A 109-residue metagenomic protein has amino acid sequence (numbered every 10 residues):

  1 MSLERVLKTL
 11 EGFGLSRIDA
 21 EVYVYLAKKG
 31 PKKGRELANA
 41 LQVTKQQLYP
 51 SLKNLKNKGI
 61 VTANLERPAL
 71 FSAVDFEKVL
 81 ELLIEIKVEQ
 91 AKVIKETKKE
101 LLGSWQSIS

Functional and structural regions predicted by a protein language model:
R5-D19, K33, T62-I86: Short, cationic-aromatic polyanion-contact patches
A20, K45-Q46: Key DNA-contact positions within bacterial/archaeal DNA-binding proteins
E21-Y25: Pre-recognition alpha-helix immediately N-terminal to the DNA-recognition helix within helix-turn-helix or winged-helix
A27-K33: Short capping segments at the starts of secondary-structure elements
E36-L41: A short acidic, leucine-rich amphipathic alpha-helix
S51: Residues within the DNA-recognition helix of helix-turn-helix
N54-N57: Alpha-helical DNA-recognition elements
E81-S109: Amphipathic alpha-helical dimerization/coiled-coil segments that flank or bridge DNA-binding/regulatory modules
